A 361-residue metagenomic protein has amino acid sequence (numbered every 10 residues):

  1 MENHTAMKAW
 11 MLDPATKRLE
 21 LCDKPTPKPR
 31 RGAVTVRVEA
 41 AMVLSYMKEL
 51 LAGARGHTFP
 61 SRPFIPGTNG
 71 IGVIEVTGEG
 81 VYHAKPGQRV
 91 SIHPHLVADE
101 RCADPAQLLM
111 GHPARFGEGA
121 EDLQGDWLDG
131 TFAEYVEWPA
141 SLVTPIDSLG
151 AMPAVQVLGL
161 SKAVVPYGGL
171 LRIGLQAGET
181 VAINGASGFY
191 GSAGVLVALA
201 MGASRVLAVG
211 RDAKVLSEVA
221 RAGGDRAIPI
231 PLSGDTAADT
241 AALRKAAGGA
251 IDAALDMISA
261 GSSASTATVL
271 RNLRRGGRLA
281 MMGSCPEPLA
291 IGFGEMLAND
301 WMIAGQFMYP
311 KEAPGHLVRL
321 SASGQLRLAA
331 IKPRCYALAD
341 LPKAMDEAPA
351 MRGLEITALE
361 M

Functional and structural regions predicted by a protein language model:
M1-M7, G168, A238, A267-T268 (+1 more regions): C-terminal hydrophobic helical "lid"/dimerization subdomain of Rossmann-like NAD(P)H-dependent oxidoreductases
P27-M42, R55-L108, L149: Glycine-rich beta-strand-centered segment in the early N-terminal region that forms part of a ligand/cofactor-binding
S91, A254-L255: N-terminal Rossmann-like NAD(P) cofactor-binding module of classical short-chain dehydrogenase/reductase
L96-A182: NAD(P)H dinucleotide-binding glycine-rich loop of Rossmann-like/cofactor-binding domains, especially the beta1-alpha1
L142, D147-G234: Mid-domain Rossmann-like dinucleotide-binding core that forms the NAD(H)/NADP(H) cofactor-binding site
L171-Q176, A246-A247, R271: Glycine-rich helix-loop-beta junction characteristic of Rossmann-like nucleotide cofactor-binding loops
A203, E218-R221, S259-Q325, E360-M361: Glycine-rich phosphate-binding loop and adjacent beta-alpha segment of Rossmann(oid) nucleotide-cofactor-binding
T236-G248: Short amphipathic alpha-helix with an adjacent loop that forms part of the alpha/beta core around
